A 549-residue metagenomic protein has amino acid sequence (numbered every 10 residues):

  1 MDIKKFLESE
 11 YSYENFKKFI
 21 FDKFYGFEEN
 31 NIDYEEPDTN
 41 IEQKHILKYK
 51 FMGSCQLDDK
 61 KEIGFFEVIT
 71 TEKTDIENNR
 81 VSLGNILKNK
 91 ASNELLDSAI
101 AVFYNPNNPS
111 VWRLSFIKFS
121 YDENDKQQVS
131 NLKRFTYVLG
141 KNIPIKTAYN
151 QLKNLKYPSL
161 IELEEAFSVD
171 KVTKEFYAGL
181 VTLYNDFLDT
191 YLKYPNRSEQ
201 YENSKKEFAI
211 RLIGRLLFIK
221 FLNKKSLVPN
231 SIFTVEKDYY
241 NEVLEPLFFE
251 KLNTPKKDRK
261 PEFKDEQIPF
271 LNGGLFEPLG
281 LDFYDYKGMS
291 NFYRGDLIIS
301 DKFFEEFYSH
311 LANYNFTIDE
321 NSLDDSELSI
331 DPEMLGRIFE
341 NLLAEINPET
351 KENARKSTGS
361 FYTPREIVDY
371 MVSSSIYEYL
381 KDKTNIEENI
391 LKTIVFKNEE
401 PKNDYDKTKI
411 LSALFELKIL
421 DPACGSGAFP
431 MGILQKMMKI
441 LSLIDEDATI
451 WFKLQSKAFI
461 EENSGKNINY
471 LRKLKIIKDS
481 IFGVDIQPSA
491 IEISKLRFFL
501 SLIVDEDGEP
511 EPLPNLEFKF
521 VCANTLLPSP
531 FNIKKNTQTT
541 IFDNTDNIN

Functional and structural regions predicted by a protein language model:
D2-L57, T71-T74, N78, S82 (+4 more regions): Preference for the N-terminal adenyl/adenosyl cofactor-binding alpha/beta module
G53, I86-A91, K407-T408, Y470 (+1 more regions): Catalytic micro-motifs at enzyme active sites that drive phosphoryl/nucleotidyl and oxygen chemistry
D59-E62, E492: Short loop/turn segments at connectors of secondary-structure elements within structured domains
I63-T70: Intrinsically disordered, low-complexity acidic/Q/S/K-rich activation/interaction tracts characteristic
E94-L96: Charge-rich interaction surfaces and accessory domains that mediate macromolecular binding and assembly
L155, A166, L227-N230, L414-E416 (+3 more regions): Class I S-adenosyl-L-methionine-dependent methyltransferase module
